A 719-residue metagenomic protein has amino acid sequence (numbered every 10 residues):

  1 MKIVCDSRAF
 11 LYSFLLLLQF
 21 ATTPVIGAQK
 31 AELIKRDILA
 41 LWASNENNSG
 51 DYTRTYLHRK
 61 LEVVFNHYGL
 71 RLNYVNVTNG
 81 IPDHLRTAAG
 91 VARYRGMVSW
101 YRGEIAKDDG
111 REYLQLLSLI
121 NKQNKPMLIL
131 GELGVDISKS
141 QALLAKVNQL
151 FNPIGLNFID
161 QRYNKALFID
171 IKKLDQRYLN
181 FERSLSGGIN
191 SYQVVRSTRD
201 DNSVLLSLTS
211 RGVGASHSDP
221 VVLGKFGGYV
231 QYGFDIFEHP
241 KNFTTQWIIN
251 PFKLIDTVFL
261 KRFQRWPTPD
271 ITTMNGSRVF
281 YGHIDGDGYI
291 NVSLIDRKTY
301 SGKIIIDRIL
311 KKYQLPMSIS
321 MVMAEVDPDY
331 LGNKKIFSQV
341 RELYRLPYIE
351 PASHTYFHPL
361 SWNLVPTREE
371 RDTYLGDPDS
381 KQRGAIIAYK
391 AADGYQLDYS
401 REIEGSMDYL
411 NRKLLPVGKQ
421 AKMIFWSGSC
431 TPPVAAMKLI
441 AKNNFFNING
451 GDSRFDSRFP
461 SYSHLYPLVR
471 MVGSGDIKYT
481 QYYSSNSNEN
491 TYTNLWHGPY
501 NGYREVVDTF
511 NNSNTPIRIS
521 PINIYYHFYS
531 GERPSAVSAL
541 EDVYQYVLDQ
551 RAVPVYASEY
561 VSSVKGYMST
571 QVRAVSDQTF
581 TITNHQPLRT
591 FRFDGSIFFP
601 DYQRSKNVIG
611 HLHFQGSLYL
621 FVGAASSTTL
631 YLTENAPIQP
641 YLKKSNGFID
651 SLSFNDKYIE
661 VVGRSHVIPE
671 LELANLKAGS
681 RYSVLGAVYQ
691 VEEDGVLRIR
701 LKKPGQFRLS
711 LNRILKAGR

Functional and structural regions predicted by a protein language model:
L33-L39, V63, H67, R93-Y94 (+2 more regions): A glycine-centered loop/beta-turn motif at secondary-structure junctions
G50-K139, V292, I319: Helical hinge/lid and interdomain linker segments adjacent to catalytic or ligand-binding clefts that mediate domain
R71-N76, F259-G276, L310-D327, R412 (+3 more regions): C-terminal domain-boundary segment and adjacent tail
V91, H239-E350, E402, M407-S429 (+1 more regions): Active-site beta->alpha N-cap acidic-glycine motif
Q123, L130-R162, A166, Q314-A435 (+3 more regions): Metal-dependent polysaccharide deacetylase catalytic core of the NodB/CE4 family, i.e., the active-site-bearing domain
I129-G212, Q586-R589, I597: An acidic, glycine-rich "communication" segment
R265-L294, L310, Y389-S400, E404 (+3 more regions): Catalytic grooves of carbohydrate-active enzymes
R551-R719: Non-catalytic C-terminal accessory domains or segments of carbohydrate-active enzymes
